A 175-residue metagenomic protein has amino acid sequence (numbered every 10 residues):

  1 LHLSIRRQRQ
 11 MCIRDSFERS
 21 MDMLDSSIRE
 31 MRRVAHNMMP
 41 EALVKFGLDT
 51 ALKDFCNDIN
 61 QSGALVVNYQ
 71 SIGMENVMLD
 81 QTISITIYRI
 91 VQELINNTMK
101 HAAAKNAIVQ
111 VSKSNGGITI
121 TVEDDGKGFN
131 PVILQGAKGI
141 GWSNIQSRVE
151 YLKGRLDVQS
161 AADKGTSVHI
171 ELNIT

Functional and structural regions predicted by a protein language model:
L1-R9, I13: Single conserved hydrophobic/aromatic residue that forms the stacking wall/gate of nucleotide- or nucleobase-binding
S16, V44, N68-Q92: Conserved short strand/loop->alpha-helix "switch" segment adjacent to the catalytic nucleotide/phosphoryl-transfer site
E18-D25, A42-G63: Short beta-to-alpha transition helix within the HATPase_c
D49, V132-K164: ATP phosphate-binding glycine-rich loop and adjacent ATP-lid/helix-beta elements within ATP-binding kinase/ATPase
I59, L65-I72, N76, L156-Q159: Conserved transmitter core of two-component histidine kinases
T98-A102: Short helix-loop "hinge" at the ATP-lid/N-box region of the Bergerat-fold HATPase_c
S112-S114, Q159-G165, N173: A short beta-strand-to-loop micro-motif at the C-terminal edge of the catalytic HATPase_c
D124: Acidic ATP/Mg2+-coordinating residue in the GHKL
